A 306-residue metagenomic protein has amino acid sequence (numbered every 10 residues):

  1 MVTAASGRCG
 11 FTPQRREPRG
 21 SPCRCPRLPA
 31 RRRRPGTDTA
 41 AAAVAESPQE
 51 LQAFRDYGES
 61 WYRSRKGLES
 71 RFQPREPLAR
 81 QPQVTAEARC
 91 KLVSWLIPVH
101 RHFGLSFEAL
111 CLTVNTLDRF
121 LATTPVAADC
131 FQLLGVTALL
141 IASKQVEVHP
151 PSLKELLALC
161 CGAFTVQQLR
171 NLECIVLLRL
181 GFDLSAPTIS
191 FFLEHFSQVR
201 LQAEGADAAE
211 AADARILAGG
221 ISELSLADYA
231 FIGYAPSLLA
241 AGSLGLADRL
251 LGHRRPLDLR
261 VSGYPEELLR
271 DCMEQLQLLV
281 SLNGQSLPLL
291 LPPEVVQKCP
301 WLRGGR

Functional and structural regions predicted by a protein language model:
M1-R306: Acidic, serine/threonine-rich low-complexity regulatory regions at protein termini of eukaryotic cell-cycle
